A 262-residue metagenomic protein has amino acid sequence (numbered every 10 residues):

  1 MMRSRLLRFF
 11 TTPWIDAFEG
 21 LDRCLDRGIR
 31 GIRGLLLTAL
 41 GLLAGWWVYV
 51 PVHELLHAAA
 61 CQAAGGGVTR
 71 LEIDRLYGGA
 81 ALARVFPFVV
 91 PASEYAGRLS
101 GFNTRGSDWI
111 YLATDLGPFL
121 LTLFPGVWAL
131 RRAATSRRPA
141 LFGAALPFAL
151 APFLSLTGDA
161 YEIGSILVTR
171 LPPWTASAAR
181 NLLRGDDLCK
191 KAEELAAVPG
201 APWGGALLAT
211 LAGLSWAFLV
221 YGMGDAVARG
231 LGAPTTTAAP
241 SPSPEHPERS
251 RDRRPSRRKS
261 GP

Functional and structural regions predicted by a protein language model:
R3-R23, L82-A228: Metalloprotease/metallohydrolase-associated module, dominated by Zn2+-dependent proteases
L21-I32: Cytosolic juxtamembrane amphipathic/interface segments immediately preceding and feeding into a transmembrane helix
R30-A44, V48, L141-A149: Alpha-helical transmembrane segments and their helix-start/interface "positive-inside/aromatic belt" motifs in integral
L43-N103: Small-residue-rich helix-interface/hinge motifs
A59-A60, A64, V68, A133-R137 (+1 more regions): Membrane-interfacial segments
L231-R253, R257: Short, highly charged, low-complexity non-transmembrane loops/tails of multi-pass membrane proteins
